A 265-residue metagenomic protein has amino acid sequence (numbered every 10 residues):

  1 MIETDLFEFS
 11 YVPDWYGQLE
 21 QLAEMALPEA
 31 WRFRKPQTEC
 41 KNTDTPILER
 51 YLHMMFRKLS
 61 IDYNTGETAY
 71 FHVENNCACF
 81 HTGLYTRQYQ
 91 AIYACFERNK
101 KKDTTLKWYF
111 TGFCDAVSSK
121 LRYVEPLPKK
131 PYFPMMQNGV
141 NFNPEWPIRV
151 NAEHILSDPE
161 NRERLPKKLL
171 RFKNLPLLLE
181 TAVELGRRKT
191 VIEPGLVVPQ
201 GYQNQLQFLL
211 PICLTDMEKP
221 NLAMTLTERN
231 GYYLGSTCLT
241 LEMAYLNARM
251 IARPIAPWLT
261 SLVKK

Functional and structural regions predicted by a protein language model:
M1-Q203: An acidic, glycine-rich, mixed-charge low-complexity segment common to nucleic-acid enzymes
Q207-K265: Compact beta-sheet-dominated globular domain cores
